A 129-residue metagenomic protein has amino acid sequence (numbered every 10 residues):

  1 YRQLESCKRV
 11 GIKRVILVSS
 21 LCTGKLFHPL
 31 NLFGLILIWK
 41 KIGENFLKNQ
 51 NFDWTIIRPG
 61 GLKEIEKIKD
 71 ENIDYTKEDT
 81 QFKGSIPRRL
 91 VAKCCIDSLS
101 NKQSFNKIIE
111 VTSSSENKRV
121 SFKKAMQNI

Functional and structural regions predicted by a protein language model:
Y1-E5: Amphipathic, non-transmembrane alpha-helical secondary structure
S6-I129: Oxidoreductase cofactor-interface core, primarily capturing Rossmann-like NAD(P)-dependent enzymes
